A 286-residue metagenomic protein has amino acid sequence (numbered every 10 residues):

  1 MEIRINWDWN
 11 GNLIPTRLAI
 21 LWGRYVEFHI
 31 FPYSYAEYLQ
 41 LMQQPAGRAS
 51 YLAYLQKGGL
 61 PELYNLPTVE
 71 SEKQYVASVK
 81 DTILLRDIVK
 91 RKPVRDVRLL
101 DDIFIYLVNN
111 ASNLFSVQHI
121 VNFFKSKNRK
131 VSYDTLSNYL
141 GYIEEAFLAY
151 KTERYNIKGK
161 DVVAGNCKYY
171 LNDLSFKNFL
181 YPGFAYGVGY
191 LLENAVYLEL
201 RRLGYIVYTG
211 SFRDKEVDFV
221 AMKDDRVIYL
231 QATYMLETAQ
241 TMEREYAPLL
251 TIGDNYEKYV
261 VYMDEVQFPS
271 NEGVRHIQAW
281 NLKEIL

Functional and structural regions predicted by a protein language model:
M1-R4: Loop/turn-to-beta-strand initiation segments
N6-L114: Interdomain motor-coupling "hinge/lid" segment immediately C-terminal to the ATP-binding subdomain of NTP-driven enzymes
Y25-H29, K258-V260, H276: Conserved beta-strand scaffold positions in the cores of enzyme catalytic domains, especially in NTP/NDP-utilizing
N65-V227: Accessory nucleic acid-recognition modules appended to NTPase machines
L200, D218, L230, L249 (+1 more regions): Hydrophobic, well-ordered secondary-structure elements that form the walls of internal hydrophobic environments
F212, G253-E272: Nucleic-acid nuclease catalytic cores
D225-E237, E245: Active-site ExK catalytic segment of metal-dependent nucleases
D264-L286: Domain-level recognition of nuclease-like catalytic cores that cleave nucleotide substrates
